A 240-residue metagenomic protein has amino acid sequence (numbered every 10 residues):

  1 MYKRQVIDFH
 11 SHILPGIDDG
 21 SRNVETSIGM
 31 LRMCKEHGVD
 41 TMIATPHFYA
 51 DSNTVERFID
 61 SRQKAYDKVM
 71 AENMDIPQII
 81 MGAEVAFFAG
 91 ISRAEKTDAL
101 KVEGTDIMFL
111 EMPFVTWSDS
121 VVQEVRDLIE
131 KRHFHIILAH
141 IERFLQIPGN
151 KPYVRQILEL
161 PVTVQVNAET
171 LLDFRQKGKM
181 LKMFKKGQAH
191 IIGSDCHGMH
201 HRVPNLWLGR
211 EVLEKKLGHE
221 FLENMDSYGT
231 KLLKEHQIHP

Functional and structural regions predicted by a protein language model:
M1-Y2: Conserved small/polar residues in nucleotide/adenosyl-binding loops
D8-H12, G16, T26-R57, Q78-E84 (+2 more regions): Divalent metal-dependent hydrolysis catalytic cores, especially in the metallo-beta-lactamase
L14-R22, T116: Short, glycine-rich nucleotide/cofactor-binding loops
K35, I129-E130, F184-K185: Non-catalytic positions within long, well-ordered alpha-helices that form the structural scaffold/packing of enzyme
Y49-S52, A86-F88, R143-P148, L171-F174 (+1 more regions): Active-site environment of divalent metal-dependent phosphoester hydrolases
N53-Q165: Extended substrate/RNA-proximal surfaces in nucleic-acid metabolism proteins
Q188-P204: Short acidic/histidine-rich active-site segments
L206, R210-P240: Mid-to-C-terminal alpha-helical segments outside catalytic/metal-binding sites
